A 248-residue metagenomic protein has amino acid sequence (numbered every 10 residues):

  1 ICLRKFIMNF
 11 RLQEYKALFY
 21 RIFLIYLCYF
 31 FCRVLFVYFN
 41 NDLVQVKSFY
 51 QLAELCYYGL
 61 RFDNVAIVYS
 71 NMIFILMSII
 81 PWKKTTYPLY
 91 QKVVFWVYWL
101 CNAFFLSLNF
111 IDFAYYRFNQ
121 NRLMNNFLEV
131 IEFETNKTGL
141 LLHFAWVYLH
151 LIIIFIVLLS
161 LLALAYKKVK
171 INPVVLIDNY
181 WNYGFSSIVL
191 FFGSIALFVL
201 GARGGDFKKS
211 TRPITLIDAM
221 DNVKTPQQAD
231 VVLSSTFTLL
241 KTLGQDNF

Functional and structural regions predicted by a protein language model:
F6, F10-S234, T238-Q245: Transmembrane and membrane-interface helices of multi-pass, inner-membrane envelope-modifying transferases
